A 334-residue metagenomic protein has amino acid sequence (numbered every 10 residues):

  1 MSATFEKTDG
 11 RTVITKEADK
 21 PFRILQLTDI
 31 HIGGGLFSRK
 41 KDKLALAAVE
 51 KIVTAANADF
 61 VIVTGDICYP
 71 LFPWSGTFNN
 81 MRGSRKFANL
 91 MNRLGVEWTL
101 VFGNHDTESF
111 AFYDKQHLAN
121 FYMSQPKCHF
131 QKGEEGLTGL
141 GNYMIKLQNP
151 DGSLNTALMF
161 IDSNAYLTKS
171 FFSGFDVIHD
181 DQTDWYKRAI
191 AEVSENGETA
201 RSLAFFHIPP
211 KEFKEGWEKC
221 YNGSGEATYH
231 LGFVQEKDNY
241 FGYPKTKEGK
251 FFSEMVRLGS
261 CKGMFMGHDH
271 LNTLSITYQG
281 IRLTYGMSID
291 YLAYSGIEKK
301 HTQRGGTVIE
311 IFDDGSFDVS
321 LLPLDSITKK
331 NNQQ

Functional and structural regions predicted by a protein language model:
M1-M81, K86: N-terminal active-site segment of His-dependent metallophosphoesterases
S2-A3, R11, M144-G152, G249-L258 (+1 more regions): Binuclear metal-dependent phosphoesterase catalytic core
S2-K16, M81-E198, Y291, R304-E310: Extended active-site neighborhood of metal-dependent phosphoesterases/phosphodiesterases
P21-G34, N155-A165, F205, R282-S288: Active-site-proximal beta-strand elements of phosphoester/diester hydrolases
D29, V49, V61, D66 (+8 more regions): Divalent metal-coordination and catalytic microenvironments
G33-L36, Y69-F72, L100-F112, Y166-K169 (+4 more regions): Active-site environment of divalent metal-dependent phosphoester hydrolases
F37-K41, G65-N89, D106-K127, G216 (+1 more regions): Metal-dependent catalytic neighborhoods of phosphoester/phosphodiester hydrolases
A56-F60, A157-F160, F172-D269: His/acidic metal-ligating clusters that form di-metal
